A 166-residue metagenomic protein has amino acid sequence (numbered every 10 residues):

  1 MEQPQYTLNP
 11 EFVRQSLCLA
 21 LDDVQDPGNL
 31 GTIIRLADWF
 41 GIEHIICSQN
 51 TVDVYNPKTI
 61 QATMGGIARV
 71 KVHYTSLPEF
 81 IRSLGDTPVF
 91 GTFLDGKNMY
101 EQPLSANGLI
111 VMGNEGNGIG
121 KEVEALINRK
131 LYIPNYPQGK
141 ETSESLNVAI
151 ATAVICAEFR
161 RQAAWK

Functional and structural regions predicted by a protein language model:
E2-G96, W165: RNA substrate-binding interface of SAM-dependent RNA methyltransferases
V24-P27, Q61, L109, N114 (+1 more regions): Short glycine- and Lys/Arg-enriched binding-loop motifs that mark or flank ligand-binding interfaces
P27, I46-Q49, V72-S76, M99-E101 (+3 more regions): Short, surface-exposed, polar/charged, turn-prone segments marking secondary-structure boundaries
L30-I33, I67, E115-G120, A151: Gly/Ser/Thr-rich beta-alpha loop segments that engage phosphate groups in nucleotides
D38-F40, V54-G66, K121-K166: Structured adenosyl-cofactor binding patch, chiefly the S-adenosyl-L-methionine
Y74, G113, A149: Active-site-adjacent beta-strand anchor residues
G91-S143: Active-site/ligand-binding-proximal alpha/beta "capping" segment
